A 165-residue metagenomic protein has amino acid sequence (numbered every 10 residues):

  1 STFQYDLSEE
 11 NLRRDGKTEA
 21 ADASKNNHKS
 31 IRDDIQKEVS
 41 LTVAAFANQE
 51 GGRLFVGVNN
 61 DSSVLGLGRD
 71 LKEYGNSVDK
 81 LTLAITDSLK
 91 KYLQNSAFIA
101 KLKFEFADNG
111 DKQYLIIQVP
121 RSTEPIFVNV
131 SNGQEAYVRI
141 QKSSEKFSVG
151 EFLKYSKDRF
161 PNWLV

Functional and structural regions predicted by a protein language model:
S1-V165: Conserved N-terminal catalytic/coupling substructures associated with nucleotide/phosphate chemistry
